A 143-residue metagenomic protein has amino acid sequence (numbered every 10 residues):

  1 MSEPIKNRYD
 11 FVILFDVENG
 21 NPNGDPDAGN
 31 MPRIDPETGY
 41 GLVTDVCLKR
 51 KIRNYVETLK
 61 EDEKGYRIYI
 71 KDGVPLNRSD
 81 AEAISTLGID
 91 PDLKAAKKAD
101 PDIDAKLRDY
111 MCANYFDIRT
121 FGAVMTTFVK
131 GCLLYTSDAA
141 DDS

Functional and structural regions predicted by a protein language model:
M1, G29-N30, D102, L107: Hydrophobic alpha-helical segments, principally membrane-spanning helices and signal/leader peptides
M1-E3, K130-G131: A generic local secondary-structure boundary/capping motif
S2-A83: An N-terminal structural lobe/cap that precedes and organizes the functional/catalytic core across diverse proteins
D80-V129: A generic, well-ordered mixed alpha/beta core segment in the N-terminal half of proteins
Y135-D138: Conserved small/polar residues in nucleotide/adenosyl-binding loops
S143: Phosphate-rich cofactor/ligand-interacting catalytic cores and adjacent structured alpha/beta frameworks
